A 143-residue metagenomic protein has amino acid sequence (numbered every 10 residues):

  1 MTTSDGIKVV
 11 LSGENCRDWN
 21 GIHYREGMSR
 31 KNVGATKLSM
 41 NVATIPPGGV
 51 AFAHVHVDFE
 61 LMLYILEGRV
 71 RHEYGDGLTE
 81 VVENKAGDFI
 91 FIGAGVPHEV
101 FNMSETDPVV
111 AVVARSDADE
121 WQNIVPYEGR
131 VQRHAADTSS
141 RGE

Functional and structural regions predicted by a protein language model:
M1-K37, F52, P126-E143: A short, N-terminal "cap"/entry segment at the start of jelly-roll beta-barrel domains of the cupin/DSBH fold
E26, N41-V57: Conserved short histidine dyad/triad with adjacent acidic residue
N32, I45, N84, I90-I92: Hydrophobic beta-strand core residues of beta-sandwich domains
N32-V33, D58, G77, E105-D107: Short strand-connecting beta-turns/loops that link adjacent beta-strands
V42, V55, Y74-D76, N102 (+1 more regions): Residue-level recognition of conserved beta-strand positions in structured domain cores
V50, F59-A86: A short beta-strand-loop-beta hairpin characteristic of the jelly-roll/cupin
F52-H54, H72-E73, V81, I92 (+1 more regions): Short beta-strand His + acidic residue motifs that chelate non-heme Fe in jelly-roll/DSBH and cupin folds
K85-A86, A94-W121: Ligand-binding loop in jelly-roll beta-barrel domains
